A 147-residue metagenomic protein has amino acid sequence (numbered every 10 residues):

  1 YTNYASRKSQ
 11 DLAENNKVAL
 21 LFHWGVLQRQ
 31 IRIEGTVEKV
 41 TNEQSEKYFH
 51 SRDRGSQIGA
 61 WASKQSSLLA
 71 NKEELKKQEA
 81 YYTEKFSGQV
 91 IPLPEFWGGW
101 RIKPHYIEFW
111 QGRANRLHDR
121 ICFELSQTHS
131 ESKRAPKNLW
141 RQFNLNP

Functional and structural regions predicted by a protein language model:
Y1-P147: Binding-site signature for planar aromatic cofactors or substrates
